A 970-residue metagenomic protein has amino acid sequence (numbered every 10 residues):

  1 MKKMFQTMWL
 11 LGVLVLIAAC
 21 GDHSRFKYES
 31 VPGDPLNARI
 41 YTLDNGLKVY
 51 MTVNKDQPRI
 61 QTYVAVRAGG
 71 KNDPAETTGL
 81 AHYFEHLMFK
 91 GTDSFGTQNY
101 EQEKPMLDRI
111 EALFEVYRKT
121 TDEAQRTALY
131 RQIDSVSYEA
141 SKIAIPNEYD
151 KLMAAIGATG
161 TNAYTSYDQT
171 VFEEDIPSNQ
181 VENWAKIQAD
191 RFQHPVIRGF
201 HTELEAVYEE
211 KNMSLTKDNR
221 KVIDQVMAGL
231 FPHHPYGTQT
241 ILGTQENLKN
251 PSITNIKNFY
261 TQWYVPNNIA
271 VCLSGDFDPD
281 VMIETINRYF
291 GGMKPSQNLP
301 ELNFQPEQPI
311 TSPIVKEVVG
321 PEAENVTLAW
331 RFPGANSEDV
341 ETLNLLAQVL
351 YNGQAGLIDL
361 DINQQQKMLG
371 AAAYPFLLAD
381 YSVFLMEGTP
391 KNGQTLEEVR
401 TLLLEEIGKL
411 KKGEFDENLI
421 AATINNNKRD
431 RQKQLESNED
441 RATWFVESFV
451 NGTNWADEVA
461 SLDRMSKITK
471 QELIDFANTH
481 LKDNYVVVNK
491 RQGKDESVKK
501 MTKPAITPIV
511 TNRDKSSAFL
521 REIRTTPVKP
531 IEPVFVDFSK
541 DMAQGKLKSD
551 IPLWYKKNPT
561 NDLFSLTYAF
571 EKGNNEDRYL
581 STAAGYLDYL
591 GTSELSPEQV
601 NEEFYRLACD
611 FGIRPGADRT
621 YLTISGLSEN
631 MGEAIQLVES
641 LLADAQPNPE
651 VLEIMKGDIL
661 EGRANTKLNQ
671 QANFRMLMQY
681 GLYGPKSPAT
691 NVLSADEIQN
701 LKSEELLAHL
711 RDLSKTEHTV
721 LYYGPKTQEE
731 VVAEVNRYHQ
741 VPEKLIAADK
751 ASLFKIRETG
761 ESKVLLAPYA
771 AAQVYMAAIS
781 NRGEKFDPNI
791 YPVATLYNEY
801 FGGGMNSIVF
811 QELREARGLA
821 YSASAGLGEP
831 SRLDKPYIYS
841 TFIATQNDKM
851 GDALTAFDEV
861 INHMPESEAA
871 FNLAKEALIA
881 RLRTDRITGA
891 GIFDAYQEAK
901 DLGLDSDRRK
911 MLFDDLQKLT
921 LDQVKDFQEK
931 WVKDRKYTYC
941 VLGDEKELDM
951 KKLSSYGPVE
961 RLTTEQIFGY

Functional and structural regions predicted by a protein language model:
M1-W9: Bacterial N-terminal signal peptides that target proteins for export
W9-I17: Bacterial N-terminal signal peptides
C20-M51, D278-V319, E324-N325, A329 (+10 more regions): Proteolytic maturation boundary segments
T52, Q57-G70, G79-A81, T97-D190 (+16 more regions): M16 family metallopeptidases and their MPP-like homologs
L80-M88, A583, Y797: Active-site His/Glu-centered metal-binding helix of metallohydrolases
V181-N183, P279-I283, E338, Q394-E398 (+5 more regions): Short, conserved charged micro-motifs
D190-I197, Y289-Q297, L404-F415, S640-P647 (+3 more regions): A common structural junction motif
